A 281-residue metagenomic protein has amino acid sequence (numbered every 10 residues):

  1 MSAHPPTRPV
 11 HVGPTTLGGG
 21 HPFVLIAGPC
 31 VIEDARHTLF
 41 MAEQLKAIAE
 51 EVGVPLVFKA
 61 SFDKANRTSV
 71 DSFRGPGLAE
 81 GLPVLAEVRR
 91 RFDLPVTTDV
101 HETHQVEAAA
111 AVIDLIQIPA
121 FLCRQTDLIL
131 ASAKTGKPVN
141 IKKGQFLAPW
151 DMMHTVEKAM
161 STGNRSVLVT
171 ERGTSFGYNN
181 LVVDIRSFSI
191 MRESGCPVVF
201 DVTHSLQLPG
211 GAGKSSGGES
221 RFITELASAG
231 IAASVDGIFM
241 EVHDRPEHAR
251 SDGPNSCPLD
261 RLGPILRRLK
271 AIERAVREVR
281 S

Functional and structural regions predicted by a protein language model:
M1-L25, P83, R274-S281: N-terminal amphipathic alpha-helix/helix-capping segment at the start of soluble metabolic enzymes
P14-I32, S61-D71, P197-A212: N-terminal small/glycine-rich loop or linker at the start of catalytic domains across soluble metabolic enzymes
P22-I26, G53-K59, D93-T97, L115 (+4 more regions): Structural preference for beta-strand elements that scaffold enzyme active sites
L25, P29-T38, L56-L78, H243-G253: Glycine-rich, proline-tolerant flexible connector loops at the mouths of alpha/beta enzymes
E43-V52, D71-T97, S132-P138, F188-V198 (+2 more regions): Alpha-helix-loop-beta-strand connector modules within alpha/beta enzyme cores
D71-A79, F92, L115-L122, Y178-I185 (+3 more regions): Active-site-adjacent loop and "lid" segments of alpha/beta metabolic enzymes
G75-G77, R91-V106, D114-D127, P138-P149 (+1 more regions): Catalytic beta/alpha-barrel core
T135-V242: Catalytic alpha/beta core domains of metabolic enzymes, predominantly
